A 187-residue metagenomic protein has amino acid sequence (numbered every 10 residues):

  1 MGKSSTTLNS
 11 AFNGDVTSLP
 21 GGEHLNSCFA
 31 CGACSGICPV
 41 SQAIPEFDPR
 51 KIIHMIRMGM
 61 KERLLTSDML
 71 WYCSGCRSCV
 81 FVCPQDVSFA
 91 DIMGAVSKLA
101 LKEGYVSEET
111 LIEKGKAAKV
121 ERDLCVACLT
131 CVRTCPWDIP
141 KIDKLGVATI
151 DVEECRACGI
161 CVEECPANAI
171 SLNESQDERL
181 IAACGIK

Functional and structural regions predicted by a protein language model:
M1-G2, G14-V16, Q42-I44, R133: A broad, low-specificity signal for short, low-complexity segments enriched in glycine/proline and polar/charged
G2-S5, R50: DNA-contacting interfaces and partner/effector-binding or oligomerization modules in DNA-centric proteins
T6, G36-C38, Q85, E109-K116 (+2 more regions): A broadly tuned "polar low-complexity/structure-edge" signature
S10-A30, H54-G75, Y105-A127, D138-A157 (+1 more regions): Ferredoxin-like iron-sulfur electron-transfer modules
A33-M55, S78-S97, T130-V147, I160-Q176: Iron-sulfur cluster-binding cysteine motifs and their immediate structural context in ferredoxin-like electron-transfer
D68, K98-L99: Sparse recognition of residues in long alpha-helices and their boundaries
L101-E103: Extracytoplasmic/periplasmic copper-protein system
